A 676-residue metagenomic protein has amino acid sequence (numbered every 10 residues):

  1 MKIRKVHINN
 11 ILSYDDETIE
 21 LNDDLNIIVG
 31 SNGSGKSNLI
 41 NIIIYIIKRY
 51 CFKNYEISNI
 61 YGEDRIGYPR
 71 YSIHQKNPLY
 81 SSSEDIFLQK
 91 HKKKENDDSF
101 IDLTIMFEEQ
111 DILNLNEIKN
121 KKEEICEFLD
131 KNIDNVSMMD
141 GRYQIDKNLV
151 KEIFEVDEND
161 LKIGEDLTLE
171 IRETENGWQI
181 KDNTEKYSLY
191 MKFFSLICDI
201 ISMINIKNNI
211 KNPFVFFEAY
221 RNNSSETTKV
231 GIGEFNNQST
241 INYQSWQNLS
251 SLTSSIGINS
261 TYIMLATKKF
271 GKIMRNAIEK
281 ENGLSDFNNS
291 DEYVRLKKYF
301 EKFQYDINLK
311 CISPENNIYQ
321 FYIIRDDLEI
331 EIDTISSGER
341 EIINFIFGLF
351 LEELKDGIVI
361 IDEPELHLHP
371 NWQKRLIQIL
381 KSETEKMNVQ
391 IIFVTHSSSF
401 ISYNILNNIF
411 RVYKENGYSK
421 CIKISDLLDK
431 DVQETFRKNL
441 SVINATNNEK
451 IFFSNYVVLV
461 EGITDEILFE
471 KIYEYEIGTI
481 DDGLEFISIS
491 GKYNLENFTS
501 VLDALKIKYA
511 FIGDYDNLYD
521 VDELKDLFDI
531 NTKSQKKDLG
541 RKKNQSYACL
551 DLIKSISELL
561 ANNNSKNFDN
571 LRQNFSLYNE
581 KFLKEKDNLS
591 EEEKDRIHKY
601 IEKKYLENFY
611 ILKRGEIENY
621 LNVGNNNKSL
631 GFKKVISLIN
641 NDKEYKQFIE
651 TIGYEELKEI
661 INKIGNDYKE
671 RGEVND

Functional and structural regions predicted by a protein language model:
M1-L79, E292-Y305, C311-K450, E466-E470 (+2 more regions): Switch/communication elements of ASCE P-loop NTPase nucleotide-binding domains
M1-S260, L284-S313, I477, N675: P-loop NTPase switch/coupling surface
E95, E109-L115, K119-M138, R142-I163 (+7 more regions): Acidic, Mg2+-coordinating catalytic modules of nucleic-acid enzymes
F216-E218, F393-T395, G513: Short beta-strand segments
A219, K414, K613-R614: Active-site donor-binding loop signature of nucleotide-sugar glycosyltransferases
A219, T261-K268, N619, V623: Short, hydrophobic/amphipathic alpha-helical patches that form generic packing surfaces within helical domains
T267-L284, F453: A short, surface-exposed helix-loop junction/capping segment
